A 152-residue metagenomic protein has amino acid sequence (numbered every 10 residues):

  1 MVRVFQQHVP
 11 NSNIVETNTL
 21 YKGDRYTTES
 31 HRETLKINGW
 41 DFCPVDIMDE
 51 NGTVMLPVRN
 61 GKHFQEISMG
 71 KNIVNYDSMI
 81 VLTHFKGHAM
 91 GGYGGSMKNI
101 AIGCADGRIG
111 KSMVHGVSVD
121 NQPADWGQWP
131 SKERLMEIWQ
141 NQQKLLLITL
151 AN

Functional and structural regions predicted by a protein language model:
M1-N152: Extended, low-polarity segments enriched in aliphatic/aromatic residues
